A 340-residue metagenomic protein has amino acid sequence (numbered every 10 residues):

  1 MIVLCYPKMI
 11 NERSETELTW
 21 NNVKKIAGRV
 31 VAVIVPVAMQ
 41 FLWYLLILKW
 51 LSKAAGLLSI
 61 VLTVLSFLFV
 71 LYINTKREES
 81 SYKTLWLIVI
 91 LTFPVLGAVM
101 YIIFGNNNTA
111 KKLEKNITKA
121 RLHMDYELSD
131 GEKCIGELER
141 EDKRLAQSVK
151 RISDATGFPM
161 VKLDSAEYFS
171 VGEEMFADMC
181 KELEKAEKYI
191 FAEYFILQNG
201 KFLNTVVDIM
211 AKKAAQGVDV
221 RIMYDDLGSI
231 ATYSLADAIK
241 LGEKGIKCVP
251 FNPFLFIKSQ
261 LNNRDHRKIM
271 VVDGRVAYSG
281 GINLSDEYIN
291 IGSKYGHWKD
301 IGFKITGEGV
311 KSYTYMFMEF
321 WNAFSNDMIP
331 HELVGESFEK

Functional and structural regions predicted by a protein language model:
I2-K340: N-terminal localization/anchoring segments of enzymes in phospholipid and broader phosphate metabolism
